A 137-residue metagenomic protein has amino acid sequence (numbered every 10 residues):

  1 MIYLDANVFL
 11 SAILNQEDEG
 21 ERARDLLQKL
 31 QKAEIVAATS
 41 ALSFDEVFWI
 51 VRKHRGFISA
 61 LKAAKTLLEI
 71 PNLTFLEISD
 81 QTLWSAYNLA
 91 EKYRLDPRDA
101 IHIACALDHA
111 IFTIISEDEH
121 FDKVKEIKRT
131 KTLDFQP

Functional and structural regions predicted by a protein language model:
M1, I103-A104, D108-P137: Acidic, PIN/NYN-like endoribonuclease modules and their adjacent C-terminal/linker elements
M1-T39, R52-K62, Q136-P137: Short, well-structured N-terminal submotif of metal-dependent ribonuclease cores
V8, S43, T82, H102 (+1 more regions): Alpha-helix capping/helix-boundary segments
K32-E34, I70, V124: Structured helix-beta-strand junction loops
V36, N72-T74, K128: Conserved beta-strand segments of alpha/beta enzyme cores
K65-L67, I78, K92-R94, D122-F135: Internal alpha/beta domain cores that form substrate/cofactor-binding pockets in large enzymes and binding proteins
L73-E117: Active-site neighborhoods of divalent-metal-dependent phosphate/nucleic-acid chemistry enzymes
